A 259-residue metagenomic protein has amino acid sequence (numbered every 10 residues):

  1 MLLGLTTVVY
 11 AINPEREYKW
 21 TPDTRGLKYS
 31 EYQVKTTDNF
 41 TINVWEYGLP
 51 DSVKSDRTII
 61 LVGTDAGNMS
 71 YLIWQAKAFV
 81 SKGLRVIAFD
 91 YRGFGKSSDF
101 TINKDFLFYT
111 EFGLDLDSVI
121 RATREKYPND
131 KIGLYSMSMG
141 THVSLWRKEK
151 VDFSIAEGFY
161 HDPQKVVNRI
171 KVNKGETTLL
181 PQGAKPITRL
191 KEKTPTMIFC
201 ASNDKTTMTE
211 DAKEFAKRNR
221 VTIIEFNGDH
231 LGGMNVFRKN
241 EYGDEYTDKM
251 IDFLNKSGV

Functional and structural regions predicted by a protein language model:
M1-T36, F40-P50: An N-terminal hydrophobic leader/cap segment in hydrolases
D56, V62-G67: Active-site glycine-rich loops that stabilize anionic/oxyanionic intermediates across multiple enzyme folds
D65-A78, Y91, E210: The serine-hydrolase catalytic nucleophile loop
F79-D99: Conserved alpha/beta-hydrolase
D105-Y127: Alpha/beta-hydrolase active-site loop
E192, M197-C200: Short beta-strand/loop motif that positions the catalytic acidic residue of the alpha/beta-hydrolase fold
K205-D211: Conserved alpha/beta-hydrolase "acid-adjacent" motif
R220-V259: C-terminal catalytic histidine-bearing segment of alpha/beta-hydrolase fold enzymes
